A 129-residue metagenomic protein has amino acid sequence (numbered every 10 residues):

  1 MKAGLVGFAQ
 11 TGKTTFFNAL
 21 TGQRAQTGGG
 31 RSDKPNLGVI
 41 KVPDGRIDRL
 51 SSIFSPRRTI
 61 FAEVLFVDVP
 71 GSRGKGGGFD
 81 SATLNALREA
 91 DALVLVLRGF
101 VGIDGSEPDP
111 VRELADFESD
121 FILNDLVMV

Functional and structural regions predicted by a protein language model:
M1-S106, V111: Conserved G1/Walker A P-loop phosphate-binding module
V111-V129: Extended, highly charged alpha-helical segments
